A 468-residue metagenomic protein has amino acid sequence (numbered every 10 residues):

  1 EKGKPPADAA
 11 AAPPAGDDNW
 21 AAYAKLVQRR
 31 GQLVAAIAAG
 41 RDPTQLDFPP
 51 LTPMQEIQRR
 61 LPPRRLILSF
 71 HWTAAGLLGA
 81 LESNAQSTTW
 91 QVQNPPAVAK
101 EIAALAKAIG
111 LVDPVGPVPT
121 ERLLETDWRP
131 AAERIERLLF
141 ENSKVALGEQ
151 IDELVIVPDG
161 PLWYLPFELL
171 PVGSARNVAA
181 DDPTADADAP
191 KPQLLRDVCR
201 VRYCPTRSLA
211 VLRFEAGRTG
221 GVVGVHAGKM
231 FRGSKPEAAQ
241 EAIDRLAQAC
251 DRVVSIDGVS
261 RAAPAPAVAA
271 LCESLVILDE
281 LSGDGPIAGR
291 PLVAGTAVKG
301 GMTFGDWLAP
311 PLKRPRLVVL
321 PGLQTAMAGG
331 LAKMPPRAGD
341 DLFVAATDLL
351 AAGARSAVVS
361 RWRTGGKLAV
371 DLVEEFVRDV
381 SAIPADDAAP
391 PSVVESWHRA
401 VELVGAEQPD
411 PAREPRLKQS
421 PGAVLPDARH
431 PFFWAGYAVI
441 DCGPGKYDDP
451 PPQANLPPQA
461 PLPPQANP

Functional and structural regions predicted by a protein language model:
A12, G16-N19: Amphipathic alpha-helical coiled-coil segments and their boundaries
A22-Y23, P458: Helix-centric, low-specificity signal for extended rod-like, repetitive segments
A24-L51: Amphipathic alpha-helical
T44-P468: Catalytic cores of enzymes
